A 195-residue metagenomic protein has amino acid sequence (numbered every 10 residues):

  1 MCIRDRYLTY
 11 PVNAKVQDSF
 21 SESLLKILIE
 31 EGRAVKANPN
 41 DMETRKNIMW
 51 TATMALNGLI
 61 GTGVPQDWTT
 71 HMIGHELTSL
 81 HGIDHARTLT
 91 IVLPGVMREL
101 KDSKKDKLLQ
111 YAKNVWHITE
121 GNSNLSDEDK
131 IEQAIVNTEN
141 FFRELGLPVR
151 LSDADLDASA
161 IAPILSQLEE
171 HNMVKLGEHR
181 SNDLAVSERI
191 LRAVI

Functional and structural regions predicted by a protein language model:
M1-I3: Short, small-residue-biased leader/transition segments that mark boundaries at the very start of proteins
D5, I29, R33, S166-E169 (+1 more regions): Amphipathic, well-packed alpha-helical segments that form the structural scaffold of globular domains
D5-R6, Q17, H75-T78, H85-L89 (+5 more regions): Residue-level signal for functionally critical sites in structured catalytic/ligand-binding pockets
Y7-E132, V136: Active-site segments that bind and position negatively charged phosphate/pyrophosphate groups
T119-I195: C-terminal charged capping/lid subdomain of soluble metabolic enzymes
